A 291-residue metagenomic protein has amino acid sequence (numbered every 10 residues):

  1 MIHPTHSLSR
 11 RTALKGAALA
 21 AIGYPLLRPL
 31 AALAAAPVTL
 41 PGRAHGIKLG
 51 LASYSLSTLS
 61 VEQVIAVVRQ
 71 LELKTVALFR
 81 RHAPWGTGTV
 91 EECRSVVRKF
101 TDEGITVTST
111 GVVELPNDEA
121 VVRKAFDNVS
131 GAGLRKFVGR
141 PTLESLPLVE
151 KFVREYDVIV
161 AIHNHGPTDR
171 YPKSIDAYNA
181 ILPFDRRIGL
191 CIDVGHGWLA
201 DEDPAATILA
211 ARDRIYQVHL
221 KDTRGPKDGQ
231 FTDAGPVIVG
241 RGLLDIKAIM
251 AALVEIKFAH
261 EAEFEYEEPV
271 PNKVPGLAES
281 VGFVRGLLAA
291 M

Functional and structural regions predicted by a protein language model:
M1-L8: N-terminal secretory signal peptides
A18, G23-L26, P41, Q63-I65 (+5 more regions): Active-site acidic/histidine proton-transfer and metal-coordination neighborhood in alpha/beta enzyme cores
R28-L59, A66-V67: C-terminal segment of N-terminal export signals and the immediately downstream linker at the start of the mature
L51, V68, F100, V160 (+5 more regions): Conserved, mostly hydrophobic/aromatic
A52-L56, R81, V112-L115, T142 (+4 more regions): Active-site beta-loop-alpha junctions enriched in small/polar residues
V64-F79: Catalytic domains of carbohydrate-active enzymes, especially glycoside hydrolases
T75-V76, E155-L243, K247-M250: Acidic/histidine-rich catalytic cores of soluble enzymes
L78-S95: Glycine-rich, proline-tolerant flexible connector loops at the mouths of alpha/beta enzymes
